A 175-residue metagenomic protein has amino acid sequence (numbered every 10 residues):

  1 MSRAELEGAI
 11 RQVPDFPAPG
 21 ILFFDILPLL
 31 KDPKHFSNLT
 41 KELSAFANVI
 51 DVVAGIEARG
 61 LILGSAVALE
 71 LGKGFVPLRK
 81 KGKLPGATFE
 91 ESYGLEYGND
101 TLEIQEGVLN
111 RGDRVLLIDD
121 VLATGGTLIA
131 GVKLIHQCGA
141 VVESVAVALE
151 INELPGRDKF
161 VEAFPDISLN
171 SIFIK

Functional and structural regions predicted by a protein language model:
M1-V49: Active-site-facing substrate-recognition patch
G8, A130-K175: PRPP-dependent phosphoribosyltransferase catalytic core
G20, V53, F75, V145: Residue-level signature of catalytic and energy-coupling elements of molecular machines, predominantly ATP/GTP-dependent
I50-E57: Short glycine-rich phosphate-binding loop at a beta-alpha junction
D51, D113, E143: Conserved acidic residues
I62-L71: Short Gly/Thr/Asp-enriched flexible loops that form oxyanion-binding sites at enzyme active sites
K73-V115: Short, glycine/charge-rich flexible loops or terminal/linker lids adjacent to PRPP-binding catalytic cores
D120, G125: Conserved G/P- and acidic residue-centered "switch" motifs that form tight phosphate/ATP-binding loops in soluble
